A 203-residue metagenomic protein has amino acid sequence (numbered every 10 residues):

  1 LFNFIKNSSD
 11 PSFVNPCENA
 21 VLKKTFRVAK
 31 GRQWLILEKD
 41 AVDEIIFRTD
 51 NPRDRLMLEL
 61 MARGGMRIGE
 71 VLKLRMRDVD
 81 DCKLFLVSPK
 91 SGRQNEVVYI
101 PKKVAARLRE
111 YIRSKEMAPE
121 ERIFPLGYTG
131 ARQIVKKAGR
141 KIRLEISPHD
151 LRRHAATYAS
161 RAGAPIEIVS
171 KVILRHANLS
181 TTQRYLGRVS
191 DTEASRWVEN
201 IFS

Functional and structural regions predicted by a protein language model:
L1-V21, M66-G69, I134: N-terminal DNA-binding recognition helix of tyrosine site-specific recombinases/integrases
S9-E44, V87-S91: Flexible interdomain linker/hinge and immediately adjacent N-terminus of the catalytic tyrosine-recombinase domain
K39-I68: Basic, Lys/Arg- and aromatic-enriched nucleic-acid-binding interface segment
F47, M117-E121, R132-V172: Short, basic (Lys/Arg/His-rich) helix/loop patches that form interaction surfaces in the mid-to-C-terminal regions
P52, G64, G69, K73-E110: Conserved tyrosine-mediated DNA breakage-rejoining catalytic core shared by Y-recombinases
V79-D81, E145, A164-R184: Short, polar N-cap/turn motifs at the start of nucleic acid-interacting alpha helices
V87, K103-I134: Major-groove DNA-contacting interfaces characterized by cationic-aromatic clusters
K90, I173-E199: Catalytic-site neighborhood detector that most strongly recognizes the C-terminal catalytic loop/helix of tyrosine
